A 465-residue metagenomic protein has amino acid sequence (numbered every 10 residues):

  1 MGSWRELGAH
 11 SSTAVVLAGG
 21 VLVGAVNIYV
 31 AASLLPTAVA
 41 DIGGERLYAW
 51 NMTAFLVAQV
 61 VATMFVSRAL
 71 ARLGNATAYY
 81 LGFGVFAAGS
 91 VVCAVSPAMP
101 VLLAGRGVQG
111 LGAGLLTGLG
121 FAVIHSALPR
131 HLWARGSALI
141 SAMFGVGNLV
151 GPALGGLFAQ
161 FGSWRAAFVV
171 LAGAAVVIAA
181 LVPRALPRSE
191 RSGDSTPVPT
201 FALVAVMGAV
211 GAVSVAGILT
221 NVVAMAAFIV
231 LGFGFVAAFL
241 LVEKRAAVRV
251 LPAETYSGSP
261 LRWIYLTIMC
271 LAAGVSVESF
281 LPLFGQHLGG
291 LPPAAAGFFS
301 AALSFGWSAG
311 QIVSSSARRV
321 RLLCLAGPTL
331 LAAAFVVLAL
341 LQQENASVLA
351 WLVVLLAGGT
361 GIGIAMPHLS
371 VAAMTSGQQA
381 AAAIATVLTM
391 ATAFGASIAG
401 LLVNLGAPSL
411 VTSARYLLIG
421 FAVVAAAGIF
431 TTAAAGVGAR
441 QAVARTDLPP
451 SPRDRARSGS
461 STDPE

Functional and structural regions predicted by a protein language model:
M1-A9, A434-E465: Intrinsic disorder in cytosolic terminal tails and internal cytosolic loops of multi-pass membrane transporters
W4-T13, T196-P199: N-terminal membrane topogenic signal
H10-L34, I42-A71, A76-Y79, G89 (+4 more regions): 12-transmembrane solute porter fold
A14-V15, Y80, A104, V169 (+4 more regions): Hydrophobic alpha-helical transmembrane segments
V15-A18, G84, A202-G211, T329-A332: Alpha-helical transmembrane segments
I28, A32-P36, A88-P97, V146-Q160 (+3 more regions): Membrane-embedded alpha-helical segments in integral membrane proteins
V66-P197: Helix-loop-helix hairpins in multi-pass membrane proteins, especially solute transporters
Q160-T267, G274: Hydrophobic transmembrane-helix bundles of small-molecule transporters
